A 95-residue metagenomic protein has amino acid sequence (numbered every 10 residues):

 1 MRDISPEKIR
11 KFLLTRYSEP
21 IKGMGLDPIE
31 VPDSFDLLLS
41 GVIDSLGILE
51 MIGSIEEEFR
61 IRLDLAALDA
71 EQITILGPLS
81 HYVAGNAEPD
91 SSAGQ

Functional and structural regions predicted by a protein language model:
M1-I29, H81-Q95: Thiotemplate assembly-line natural product biosynthesis machinery
G23-L26, V42, I61: Helix N-cap/coil-helix junction residues
P32-D44, A66-I75: Glycine-rich loop motifs involved in handling phospho/adenylate chemistry
G47-Q72, A93-Q95: Phosphopantetheinylated carrier protein domains
T74-Y82: Short, cationic-aromatic polyanion-contact patches
